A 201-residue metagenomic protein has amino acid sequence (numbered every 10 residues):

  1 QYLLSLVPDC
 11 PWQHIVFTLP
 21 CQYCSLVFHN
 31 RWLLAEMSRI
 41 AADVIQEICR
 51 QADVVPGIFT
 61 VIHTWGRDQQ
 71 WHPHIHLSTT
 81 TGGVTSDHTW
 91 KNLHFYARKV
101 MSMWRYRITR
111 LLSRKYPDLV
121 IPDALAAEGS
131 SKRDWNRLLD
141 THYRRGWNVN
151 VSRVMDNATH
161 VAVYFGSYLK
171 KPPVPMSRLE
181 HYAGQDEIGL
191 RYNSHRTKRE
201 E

Functional and structural regions predicted by a protein language model:
Q1-E201: Beta->alpha loop/short-helix hinge microenvironment recognizer with preference for catalytic Tyr/His contexts
